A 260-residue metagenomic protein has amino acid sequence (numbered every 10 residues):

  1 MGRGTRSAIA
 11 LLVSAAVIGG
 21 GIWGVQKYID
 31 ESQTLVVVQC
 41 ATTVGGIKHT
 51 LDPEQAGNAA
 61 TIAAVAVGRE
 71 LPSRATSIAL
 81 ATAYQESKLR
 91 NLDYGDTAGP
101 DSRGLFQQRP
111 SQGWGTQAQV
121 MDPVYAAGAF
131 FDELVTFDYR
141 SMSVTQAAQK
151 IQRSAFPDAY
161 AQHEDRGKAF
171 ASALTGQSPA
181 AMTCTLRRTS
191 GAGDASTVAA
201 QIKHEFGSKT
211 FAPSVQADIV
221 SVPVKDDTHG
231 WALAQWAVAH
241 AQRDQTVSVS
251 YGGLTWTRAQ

Functional and structural regions predicted by a protein language model:
M1-V38, Q117-V124, G128-Q245: Non-catalytic cell-wall polysaccharide-engagement segments
E31, L35, Q39-Y84, K88: Export/targeting segments at the very N-terminus of extracytoplasmic proteins
V37-G46, A59-I62, F106-P110, C184 (+1 more regions): Acidic/histidine-rich, surface-exposed loop or edge segments in extracytoplasmic proteins
A75, W114-G115: Folded, non-transmembrane soluble domains that reside on the lumenal/extracytoplasmic side of membranes
I78-E86, P100-L105, A147-Q152, L254-T257: Acidic helix-start/capping segments at beta-turn-to-alpha-helix junctions
E86-Y94, F156-Q162: Secretory-pathway/luminal and periplasmic proteins that interact with or process carbohydrate-rich
A98-W114: Substrate-binding/active-site groove segments that recognize and process beta-1,4-linked N-acetyl-hexosamine
V238-Q260: Catalytic cores and adjacent binding grooves of peptidoglycan-active enzymes
